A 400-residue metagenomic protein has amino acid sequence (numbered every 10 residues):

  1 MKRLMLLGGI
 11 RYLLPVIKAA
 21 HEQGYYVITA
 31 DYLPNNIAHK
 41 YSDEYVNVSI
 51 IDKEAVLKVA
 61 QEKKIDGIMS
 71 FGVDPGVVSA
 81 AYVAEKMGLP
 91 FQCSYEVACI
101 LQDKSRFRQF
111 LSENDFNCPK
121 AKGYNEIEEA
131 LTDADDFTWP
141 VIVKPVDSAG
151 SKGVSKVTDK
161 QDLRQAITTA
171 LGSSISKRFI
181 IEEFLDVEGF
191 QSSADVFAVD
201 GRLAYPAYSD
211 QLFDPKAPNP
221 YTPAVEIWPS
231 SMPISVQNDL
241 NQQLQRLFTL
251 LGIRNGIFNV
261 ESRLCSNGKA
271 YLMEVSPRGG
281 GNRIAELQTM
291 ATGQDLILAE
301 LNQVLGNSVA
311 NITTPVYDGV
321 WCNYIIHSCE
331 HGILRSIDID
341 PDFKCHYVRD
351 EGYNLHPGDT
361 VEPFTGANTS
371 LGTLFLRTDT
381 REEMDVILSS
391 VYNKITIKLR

Functional and structural regions predicted by a protein language model:
M1-V97, E128, G306-A310, D318-G319 (+2 more regions): ATP-binding N-terminal substructure of ATP-dependent carboxylate-amine bond-forming enzymes
R3-M5, V141, L203: Conserved hydrophobic helix-helix packing surfaces used for dimerization/oligomerization
A55, A130, L163-Q165, H331-I337 (+1 more regions): Short, conserved charged micro-motifs
E85-G153: A conserved helix-loop-beta module that forms one wall/lid of the active-site cleft in ATP-utilizing catalytic domains
N117-P119, P140-V143, S155-Q191, P218-N219 (+2 more regions): Conserved ATP-binding module of the ATP-grasp superfamily
Q161, D186-Q191, D195-I253, I257 (+4 more regions): ATP-dependent carboxylate/phosphate-activation module, predominantly the ATP-grasp catalytic core and closely related
F258, F343-D359: A structural supersecondary motif
L305-H346: A glycine-rich beta-turn/hairpin centered on an aromatic-Pro dipeptide
